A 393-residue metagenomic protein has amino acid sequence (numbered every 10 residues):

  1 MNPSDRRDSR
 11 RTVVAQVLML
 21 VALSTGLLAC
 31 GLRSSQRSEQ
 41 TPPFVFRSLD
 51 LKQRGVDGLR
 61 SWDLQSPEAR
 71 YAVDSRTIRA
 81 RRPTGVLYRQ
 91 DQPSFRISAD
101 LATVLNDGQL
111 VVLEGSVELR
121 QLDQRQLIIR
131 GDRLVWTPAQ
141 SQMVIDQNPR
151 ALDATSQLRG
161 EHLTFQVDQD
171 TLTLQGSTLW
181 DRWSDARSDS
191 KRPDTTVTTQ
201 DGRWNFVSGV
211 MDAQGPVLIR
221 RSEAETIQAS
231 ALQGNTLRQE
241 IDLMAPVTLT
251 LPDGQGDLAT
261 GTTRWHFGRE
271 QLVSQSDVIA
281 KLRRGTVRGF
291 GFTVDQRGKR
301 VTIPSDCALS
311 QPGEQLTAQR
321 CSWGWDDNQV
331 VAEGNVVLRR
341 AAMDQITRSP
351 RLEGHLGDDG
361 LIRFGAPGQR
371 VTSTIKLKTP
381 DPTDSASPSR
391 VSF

Functional and structural regions predicted by a protein language model:
M1-F393: Mature-chain termini and adjacent capping regions
